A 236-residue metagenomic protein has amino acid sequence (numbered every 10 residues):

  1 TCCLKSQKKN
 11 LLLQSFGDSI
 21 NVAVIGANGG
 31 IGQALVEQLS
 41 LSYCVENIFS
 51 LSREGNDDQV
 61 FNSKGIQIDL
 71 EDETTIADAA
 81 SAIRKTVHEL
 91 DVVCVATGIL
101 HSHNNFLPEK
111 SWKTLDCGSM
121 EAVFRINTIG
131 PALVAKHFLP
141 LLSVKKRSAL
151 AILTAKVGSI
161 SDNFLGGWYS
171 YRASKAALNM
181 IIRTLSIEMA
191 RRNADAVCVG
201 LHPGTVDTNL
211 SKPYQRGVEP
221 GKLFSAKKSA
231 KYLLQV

Functional and structural regions predicted by a protein language model:
A27-S40: N-terminal Rossmann NAD(P)H-binding glycine-rich loop of SDR-like oxidoreductase domains
E37, A132, A176-I187, A230-L234: Conserved active-site helix of classical SDR/Rossmann-fold NAD(P)-dependent CH-OH oxidoreductases
S40-Q59: Conserved glycine-rich Rossmann-like NAD(P)H-binding loop of the short-chain dehydrogenase/reductase
S42, T86-V87, H103, H137-K146 (+1 more regions): A short helix-coil junction within the Rossmann-fold of NAD(P)-dependent oxidoreductases
F61-T74: Rossmann-fold cofactor-recognition segment
I99-F124, T128, K146-R192: Catalytic loop of short-chain dehydrogenase/reductase
G130, V134-F138, L142, I181-I182: Hydrophobic positions on the long internal alpha-helix of Rossmann-like NAD(P)-dependent oxidoreductase domains
G200, K212-V236: C-terminal helical subdomain
